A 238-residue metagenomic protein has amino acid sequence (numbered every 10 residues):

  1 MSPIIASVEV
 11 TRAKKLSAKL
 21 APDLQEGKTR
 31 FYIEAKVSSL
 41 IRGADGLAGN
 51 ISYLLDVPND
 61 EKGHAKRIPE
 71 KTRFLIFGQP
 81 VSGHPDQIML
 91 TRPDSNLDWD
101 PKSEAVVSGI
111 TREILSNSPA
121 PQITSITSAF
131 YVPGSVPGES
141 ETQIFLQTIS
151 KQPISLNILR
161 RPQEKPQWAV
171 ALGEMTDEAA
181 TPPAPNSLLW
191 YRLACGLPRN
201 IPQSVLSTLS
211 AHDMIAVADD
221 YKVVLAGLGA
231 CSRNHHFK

Functional and structural regions predicted by a protein language model:
M1-E9, R30-F31: Short coil-to-beta-strand transition motifs
S2, G27, G63-R67: Extracytoplasmic/periplasmic, Sec-exported soluble proteins
A13-K15, L40: Residue-level recognition of beta-strand microenvironments
A18-P22, I51-H64: N-terminal post-signal-peptidase region of extra-cytosolic proteins
L20-S52: OB-fold (S1/OB) nucleic-acid-binding surfaces
P58-K238: Extracellular C-terminal loop/segment signatures of secreted glycoproteins
